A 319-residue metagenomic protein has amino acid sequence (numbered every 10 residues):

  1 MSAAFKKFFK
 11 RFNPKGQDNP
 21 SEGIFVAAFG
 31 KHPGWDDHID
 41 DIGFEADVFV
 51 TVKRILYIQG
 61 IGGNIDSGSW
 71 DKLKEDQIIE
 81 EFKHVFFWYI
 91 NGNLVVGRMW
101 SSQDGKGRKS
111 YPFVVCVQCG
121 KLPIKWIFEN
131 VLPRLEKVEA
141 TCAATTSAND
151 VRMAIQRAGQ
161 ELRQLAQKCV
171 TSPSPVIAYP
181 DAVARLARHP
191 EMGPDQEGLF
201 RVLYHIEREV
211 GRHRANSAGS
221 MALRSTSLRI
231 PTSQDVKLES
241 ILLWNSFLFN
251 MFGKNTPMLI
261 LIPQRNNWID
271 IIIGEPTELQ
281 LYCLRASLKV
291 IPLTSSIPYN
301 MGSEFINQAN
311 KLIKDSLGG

Functional and structural regions predicted by a protein language model:
S2-K15, G23-I39, I90-G319: Long protein-protein interaction modules used by eukaryotic assembly/scaffold proteins
G16-E81: N-terminal ordered "arm"
E75, F87-G92: N-terminal low-complexity, intrinsically disordered segments
E81-F87: PAS and PAS-like sensory modules
